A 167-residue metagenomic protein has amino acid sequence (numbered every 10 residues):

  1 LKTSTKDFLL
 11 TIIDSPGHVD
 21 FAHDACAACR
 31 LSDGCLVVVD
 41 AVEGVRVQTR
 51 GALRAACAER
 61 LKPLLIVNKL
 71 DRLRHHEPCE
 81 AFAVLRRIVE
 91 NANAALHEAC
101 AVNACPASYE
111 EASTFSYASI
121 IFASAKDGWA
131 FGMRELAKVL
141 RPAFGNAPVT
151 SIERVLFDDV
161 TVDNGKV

Functional and structural regions predicted by a protein language model:
L1-V167: Structural and coupling elements of P-loop NTPases
